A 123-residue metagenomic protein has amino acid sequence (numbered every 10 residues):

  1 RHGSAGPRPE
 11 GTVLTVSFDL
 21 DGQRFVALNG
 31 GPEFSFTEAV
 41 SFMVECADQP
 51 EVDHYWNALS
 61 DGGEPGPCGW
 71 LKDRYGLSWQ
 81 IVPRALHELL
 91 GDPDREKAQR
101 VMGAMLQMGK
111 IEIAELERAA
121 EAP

Functional and structural regions predicted by a protein language model:
R1-G22: Core segments of cupin and vicinal oxygen chelate
A5, F34, E88: Flexible, glycine-rich phosphate/dinucleotide-binding loops and adjacent beta-alpha linkers at cofactor/substrate
R8-L14, F34-F36, K97: A generic structural micro-feature
R8-P9, P50, G66, E96 (+1 more regions): Residues at secondary-structure transition points
D19-R24, S35-A85, D92, K110 (+1 more regions): Vicinal oxygen chelate
N29-P32: Short beta-strand/turn micro-motifs at beta-sheet edges
A85-G103: A short, polar/charged loop-to-alpha-helix boundary motif
K97-P123: Acidic/histidine-enriched, glycine/proline-rich intrinsically disordered or flexible terminal extensions
